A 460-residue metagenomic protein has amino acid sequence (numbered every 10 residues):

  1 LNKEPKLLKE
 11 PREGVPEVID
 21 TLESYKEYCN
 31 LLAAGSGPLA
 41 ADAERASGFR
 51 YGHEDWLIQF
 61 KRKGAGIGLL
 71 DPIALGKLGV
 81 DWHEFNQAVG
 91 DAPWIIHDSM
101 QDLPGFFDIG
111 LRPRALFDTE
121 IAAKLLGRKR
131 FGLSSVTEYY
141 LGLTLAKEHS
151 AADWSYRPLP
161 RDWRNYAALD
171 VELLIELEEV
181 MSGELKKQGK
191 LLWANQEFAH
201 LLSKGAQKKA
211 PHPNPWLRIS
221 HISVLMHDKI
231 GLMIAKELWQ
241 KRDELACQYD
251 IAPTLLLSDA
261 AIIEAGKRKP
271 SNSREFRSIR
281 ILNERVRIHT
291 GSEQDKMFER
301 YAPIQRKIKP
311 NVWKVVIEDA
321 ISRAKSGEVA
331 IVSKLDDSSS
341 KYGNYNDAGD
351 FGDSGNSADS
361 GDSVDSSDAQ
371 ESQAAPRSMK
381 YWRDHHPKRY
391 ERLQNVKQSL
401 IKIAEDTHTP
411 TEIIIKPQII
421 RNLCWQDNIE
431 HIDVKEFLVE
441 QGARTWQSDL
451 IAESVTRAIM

Functional and structural regions predicted by a protein language model:
L1-L39, A43: N-terminal accessory regions of nucleic-acid-interacting proteins
E4, L8-V18, Q59, K63-W82 (+4 more regions): Active-site-proximal helix-loop-helix substrate-binding element of RNase H-like nuclease domains
V18, L22, I96, G127 (+5 more regions): Generic detection of long, well-ordered alpha-helical segments
S36, H53, A65: Conserved catalytic motifs of the protein kinase core domain
P38, D55, A92-P93: "…together with the soluble PPM/PP2C metallo-phosphatase catalytic core" -> "…together with the soluble PPM/PP2C
S47-R50: A structured, charge-rich N-terminal accessory region that forms the first stable segment of a protein and links
M181-D353, D359-M460: Accessory DNA-binding and partner-docking regions appended to nucleic-acid-acting proteins, especially the terminal
